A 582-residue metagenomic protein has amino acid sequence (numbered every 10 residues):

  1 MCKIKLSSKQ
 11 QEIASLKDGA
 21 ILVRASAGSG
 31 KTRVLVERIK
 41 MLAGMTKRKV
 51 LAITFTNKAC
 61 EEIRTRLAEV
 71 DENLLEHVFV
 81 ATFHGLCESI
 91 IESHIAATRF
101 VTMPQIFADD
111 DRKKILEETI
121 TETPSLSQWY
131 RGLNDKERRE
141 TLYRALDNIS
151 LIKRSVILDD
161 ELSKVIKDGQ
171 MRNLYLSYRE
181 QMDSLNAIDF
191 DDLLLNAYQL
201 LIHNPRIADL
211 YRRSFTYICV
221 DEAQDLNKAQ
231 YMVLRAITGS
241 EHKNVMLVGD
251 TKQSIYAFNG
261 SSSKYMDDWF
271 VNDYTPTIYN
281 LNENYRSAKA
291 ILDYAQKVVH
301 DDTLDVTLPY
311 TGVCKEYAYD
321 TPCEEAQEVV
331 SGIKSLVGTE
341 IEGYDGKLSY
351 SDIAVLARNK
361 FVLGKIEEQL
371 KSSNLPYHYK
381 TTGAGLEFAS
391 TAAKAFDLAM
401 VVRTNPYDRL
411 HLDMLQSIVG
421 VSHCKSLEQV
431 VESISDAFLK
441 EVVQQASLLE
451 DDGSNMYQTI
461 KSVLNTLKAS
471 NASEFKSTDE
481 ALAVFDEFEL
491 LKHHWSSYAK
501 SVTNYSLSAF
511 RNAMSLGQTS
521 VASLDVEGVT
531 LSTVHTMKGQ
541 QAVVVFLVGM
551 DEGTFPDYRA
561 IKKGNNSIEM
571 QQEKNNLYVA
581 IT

Functional and structural regions predicted by a protein language model:
M1-F100, D209, D293-Q296, V579-T582: P-loop NTPase Walker
C2-R24, F79, F107-K113, I166-D268 (+3 more regions): Conserved helicase NTPase motor core
A27-L35, T275-T277, N282-L375: Helicase P-loop NTPase motor core
T46-K49, V70-V78, H94-A108, I120-K136 (+8 more regions): Short, polar/flexible loop-turn hinges at active-site or ligand-entry regions and domain interfaces
H77, A97-I188, F215, I278 (+1 more regions): ATP-hydrolysis module of ASCE/P-loop NTPase motor domains, specifically the Walker B Asp-Glu catalytic pair
A81-S89, C219-E222, V248, N359-F361 (+3 more regions): Conserved helicase core region in the C-terminal RecA-like lobe
N272, G312, K347-D479: ATPase/helicase motor core of nucleic-acid motors
E432-T536, D557, N565: Accessory C-terminal helicase-associated subdomains
